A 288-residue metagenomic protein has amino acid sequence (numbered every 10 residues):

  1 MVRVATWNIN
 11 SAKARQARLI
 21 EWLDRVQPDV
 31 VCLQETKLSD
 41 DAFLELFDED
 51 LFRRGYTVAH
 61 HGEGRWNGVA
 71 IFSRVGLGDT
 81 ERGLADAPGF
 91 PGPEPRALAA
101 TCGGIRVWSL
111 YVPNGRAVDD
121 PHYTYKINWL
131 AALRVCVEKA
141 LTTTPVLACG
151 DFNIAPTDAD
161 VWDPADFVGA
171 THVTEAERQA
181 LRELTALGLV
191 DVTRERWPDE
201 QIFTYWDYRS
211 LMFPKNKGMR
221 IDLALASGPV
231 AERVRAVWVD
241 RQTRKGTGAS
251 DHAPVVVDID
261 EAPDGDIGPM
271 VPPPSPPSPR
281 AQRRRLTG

Functional and structural regions predicted by a protein language model:
M1-D50, T57, W66-V69, P156 (+1 more regions): N-terminal, active-site-proximal structural segment of metallo-dependent hydrolase catalytic domains
V4-N8, L23-F43, V107, V137-D158 (+4 more regions): Active-site beta-strand/loop signature of hydrolases that rely on acidic residues for catalysis
S11-R15, G92, Y125-A132, V173-A176: Soluble or luminal CAZymes and related metallo-dependent hydrolases
L19-E21, E45-E49, H122, V161-A165 (+1 more regions): Short, glycine/charged-enriched secondary-structure capping and boundary segments
R25, T80-A85, T157-G288: Metal-dependent phosphoester-hydrolase catalytic domains
K37-G115: Structured beta-strand-rich core segments of catalytic domains in phosphoester-bond hydrolases
L84-P88, V112-L130, A165-G169: Surface-exposed cleft-lining segments at the edges of enzyme active sites
Y123-T143: A long, amphipathic alpha-helix that forms part of the scaffold/cap immediately adjacent to metal-dependent active
